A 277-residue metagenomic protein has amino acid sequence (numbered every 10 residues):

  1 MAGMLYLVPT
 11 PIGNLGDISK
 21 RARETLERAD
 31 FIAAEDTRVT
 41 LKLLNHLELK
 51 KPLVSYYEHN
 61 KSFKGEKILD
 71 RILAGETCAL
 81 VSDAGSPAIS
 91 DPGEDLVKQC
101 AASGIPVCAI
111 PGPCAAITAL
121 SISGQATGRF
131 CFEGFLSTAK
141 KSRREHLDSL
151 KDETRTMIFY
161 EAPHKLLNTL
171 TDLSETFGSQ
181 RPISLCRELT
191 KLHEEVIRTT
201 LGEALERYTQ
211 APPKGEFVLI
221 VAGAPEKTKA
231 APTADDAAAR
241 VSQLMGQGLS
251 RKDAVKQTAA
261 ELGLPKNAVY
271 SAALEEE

Functional and structural regions predicted by a protein language model:
M1-E58: Glycine-rich, flexible N-terminal cofactor/catalytic loop recognition
A2, T77, T156, P163-E277: A contiguous loop/helix-start segment that scaffolds small-molecule binding in enzyme catalytic cores
M4-V8, A74-S82, F130, R155-F159 (+1 more regions): Generic beta-sheet signal
L26-I32, G104-C108, T156-M157: Short active-site oxyanion
A34, A109-G112, F159, L185: General beta-strand structural signal in soluble alpha/beta enzymes
V54-F63, L136-K140: Conserved helicase motor
P92-E94, R251: Glycine-centered tight-turn and secondary-structure capping sites
D95-E153: Class I SAM-dependent methyltransferase SAM-binding "motif I" and its flanking Rossmann-like core
